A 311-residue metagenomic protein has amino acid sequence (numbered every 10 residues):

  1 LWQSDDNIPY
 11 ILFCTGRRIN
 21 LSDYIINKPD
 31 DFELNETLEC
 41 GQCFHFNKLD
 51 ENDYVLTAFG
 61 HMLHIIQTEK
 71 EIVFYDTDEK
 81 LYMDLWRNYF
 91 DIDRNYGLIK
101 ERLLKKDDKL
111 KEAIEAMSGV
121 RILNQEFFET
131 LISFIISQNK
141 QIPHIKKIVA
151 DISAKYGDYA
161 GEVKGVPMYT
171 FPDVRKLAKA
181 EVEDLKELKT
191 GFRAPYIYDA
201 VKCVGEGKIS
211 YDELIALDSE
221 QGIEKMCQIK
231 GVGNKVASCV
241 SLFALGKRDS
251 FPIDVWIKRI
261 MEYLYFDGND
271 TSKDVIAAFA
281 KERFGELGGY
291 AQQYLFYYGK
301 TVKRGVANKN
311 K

Functional and structural regions predicted by a protein language model:
D5-D6: Acidic, Ala/Val/Gly-enriched low-complexity intrinsically disordered segments
P9-K311: HhH-family (HhH-GPD) DNA N-glycosylase catalytic core used in base-excision repair
